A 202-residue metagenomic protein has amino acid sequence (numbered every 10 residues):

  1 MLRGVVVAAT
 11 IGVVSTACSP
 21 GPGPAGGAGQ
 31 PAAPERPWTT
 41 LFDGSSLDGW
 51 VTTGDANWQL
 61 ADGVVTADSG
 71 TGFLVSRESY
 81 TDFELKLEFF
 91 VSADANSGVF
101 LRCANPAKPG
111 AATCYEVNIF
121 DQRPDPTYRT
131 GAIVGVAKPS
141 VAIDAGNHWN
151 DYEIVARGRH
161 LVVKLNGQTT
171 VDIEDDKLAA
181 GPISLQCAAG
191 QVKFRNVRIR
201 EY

Functional and structural regions predicted by a protein language model:
M1-R3: Bacterial Sec-dependent N-terminal signal peptides
V5-T16: Bacterial N-terminal signal peptides
C18-Y202: Carbohydrate-interacting regions of secretory-pathway proteins
